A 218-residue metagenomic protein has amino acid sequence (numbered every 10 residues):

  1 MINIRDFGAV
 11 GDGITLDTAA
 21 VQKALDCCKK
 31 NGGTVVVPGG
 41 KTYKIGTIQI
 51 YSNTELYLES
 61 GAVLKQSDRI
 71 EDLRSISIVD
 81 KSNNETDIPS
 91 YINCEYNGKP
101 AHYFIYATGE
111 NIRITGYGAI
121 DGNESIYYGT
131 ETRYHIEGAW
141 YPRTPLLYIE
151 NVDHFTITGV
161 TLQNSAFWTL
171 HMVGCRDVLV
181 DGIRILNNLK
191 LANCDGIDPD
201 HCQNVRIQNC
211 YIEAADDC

Functional and structural regions predicted by a protein language model:
M1-C218: Extracellular/periplasmic carbohydrate-active domains that bind, remodel, or depolymerize complex polysaccharides
